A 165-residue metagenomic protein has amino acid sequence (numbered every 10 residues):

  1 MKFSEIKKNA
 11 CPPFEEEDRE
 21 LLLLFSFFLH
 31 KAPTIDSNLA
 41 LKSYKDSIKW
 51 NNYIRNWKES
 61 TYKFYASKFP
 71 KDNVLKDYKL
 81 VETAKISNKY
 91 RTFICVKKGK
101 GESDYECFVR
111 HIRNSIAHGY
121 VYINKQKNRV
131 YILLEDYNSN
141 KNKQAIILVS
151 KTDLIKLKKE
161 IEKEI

Functional and structural regions predicted by a protein language model:
M1-R129, L134-I165: Amphipathic alpha-helical interface elements
